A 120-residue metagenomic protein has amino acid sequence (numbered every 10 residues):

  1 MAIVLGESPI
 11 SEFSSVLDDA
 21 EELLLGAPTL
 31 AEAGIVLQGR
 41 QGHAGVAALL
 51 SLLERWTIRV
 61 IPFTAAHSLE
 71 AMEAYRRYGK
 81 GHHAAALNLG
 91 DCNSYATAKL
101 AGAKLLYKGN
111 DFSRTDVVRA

Functional and structural regions predicted by a protein language model:
M1-A2, A31, S113: Nucleotide phosphate-binding site architecture
M1-L25, Q38-S51: Short, well-structured N-terminal submotif of metal-dependent ribonuclease cores
L17, E54, K99: Anion (oxyanion) recognition and catalysis
E22-L24, W56-I61: Short loop->beta-strand "edge-of-pocket" segments that line small-molecule binding or catalytic clefts across diverse
L25-G26, L87-N88, G109: Histidine- and aromatic-rich ligand-binding microenvironments
R59-K104: Active-site neighborhoods of divalent-metal-dependent phosphate/nucleic-acid chemistry enzymes
Y95-A120: Acidic, PIN/NYN-like endoribonuclease modules and their adjacent C-terminal/linker elements
